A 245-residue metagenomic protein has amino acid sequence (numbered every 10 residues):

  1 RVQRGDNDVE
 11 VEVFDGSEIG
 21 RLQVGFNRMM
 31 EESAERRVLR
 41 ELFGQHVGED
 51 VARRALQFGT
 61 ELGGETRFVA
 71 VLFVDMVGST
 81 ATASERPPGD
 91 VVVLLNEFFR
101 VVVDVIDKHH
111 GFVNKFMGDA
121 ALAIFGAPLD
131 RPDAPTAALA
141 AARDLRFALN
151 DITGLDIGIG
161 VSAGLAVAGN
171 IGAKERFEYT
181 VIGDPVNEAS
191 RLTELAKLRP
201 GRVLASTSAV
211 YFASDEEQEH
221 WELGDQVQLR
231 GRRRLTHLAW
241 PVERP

Functional and structural regions predicted by a protein language model:
R1-V2, D6-M29, R36-R37, E41 (+1 more regions): HAMP signal relay modules and closely related sensory coiled-coil linkers that couple transmembrane inputs to cytosolic
V11, T60-E65, V71, A83 (+7 more regions): Replace "in large, NTP-powered and nucleic-acid-processing enzymes" with "in large, NTP-powered factors and other
D15-L22, E65, V91, P135 (+1 more regions): The cytosolic transmitter module of two-component sensor histidine kinases
S33-V113, M117: Juxtacatalytic helix/coil linker segments that couple regulatory or sensory modules to the catalytic cores
V74-V77, V105-A137, L149-V186, T236-L238: Catalytic core of nucleotidyl cyclases, primarily class III adenylyl/guanylyl cyclases
V91-F98, A137-A141, L145, P185-E188: Hydrophobic alpha-helical membrane-association signature
A166, A189, L195-P245: Cytosolic regulatory/linker segments at or just downstream of nucleotide-handling modules in signal-transduction
